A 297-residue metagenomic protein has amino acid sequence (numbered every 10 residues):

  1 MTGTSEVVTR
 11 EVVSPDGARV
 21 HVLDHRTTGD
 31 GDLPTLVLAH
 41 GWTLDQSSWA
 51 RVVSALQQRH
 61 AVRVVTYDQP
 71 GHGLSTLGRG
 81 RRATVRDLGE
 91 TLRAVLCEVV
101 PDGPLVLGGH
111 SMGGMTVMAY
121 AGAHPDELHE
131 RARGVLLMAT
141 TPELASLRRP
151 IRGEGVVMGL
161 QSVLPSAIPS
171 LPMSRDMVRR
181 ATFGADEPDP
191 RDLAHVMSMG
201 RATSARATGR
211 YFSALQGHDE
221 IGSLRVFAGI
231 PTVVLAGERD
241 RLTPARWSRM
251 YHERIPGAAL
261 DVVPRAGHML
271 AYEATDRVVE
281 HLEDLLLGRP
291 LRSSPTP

Functional and structural regions predicted by a protein language model:
P15, R26, R63-M112, G122 (+3 more regions): Active-site loop/oxyanion-hole signature of alpha/beta-hydrolase fold enzymes
A18-H21, H25-L77: Conserved HGGG/HGGXW glycine-rich cap/lid loop of the alpha/beta-hydrolase fold
A39-G41, H110, A236: The conserved beta1-alpha1 loop
G122, D126-L164: Flexible "cap/lid" loop of the alpha/beta hydrolase fold
A167-V226: Conserved alpha/beta-hydrolase catalytic His-Asp/Glu region
F227-A228, V234-A236, D240: Short beta-strand/loop motif that positions the catalytic acidic residue of the alpha/beta-hydrolase fold
R241-W247: Conserved alpha/beta-hydrolase "acid-adjacent" motif
A266-V279: Catalytic histidine-centered segment of alpha/beta-hydrolase-like enzymes
